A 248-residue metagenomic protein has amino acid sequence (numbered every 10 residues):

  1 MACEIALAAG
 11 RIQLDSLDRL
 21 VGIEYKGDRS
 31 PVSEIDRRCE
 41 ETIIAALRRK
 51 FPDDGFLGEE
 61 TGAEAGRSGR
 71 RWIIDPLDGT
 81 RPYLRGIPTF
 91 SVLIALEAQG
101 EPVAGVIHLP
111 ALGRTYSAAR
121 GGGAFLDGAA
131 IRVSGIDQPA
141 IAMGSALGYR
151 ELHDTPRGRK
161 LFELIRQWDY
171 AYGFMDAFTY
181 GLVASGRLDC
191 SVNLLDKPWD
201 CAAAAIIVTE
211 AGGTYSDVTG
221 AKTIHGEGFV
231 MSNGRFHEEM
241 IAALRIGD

Functional and structural regions predicted by a protein language model:
M1-L77, F236-A242: N-terminal subdomain of lithium-sensitive/metallo-dependent phosphomonoesterases centered on the IMPase/IPPase/PAP
A9, Q13, D36, L47 (+7 more regions): Residue-level signal for inorganic ion chemistry
E24, E64-G66, R85, Q99 (+4 more regions): Solvent-exposed alpha-helices and their adjacent loops that cap or buttress functional pockets in soluble metabolic
R29, L112, T223-H225: Short acidic/glycine-enriched loop/turn segments that link adjacent beta-strands
R37, E41, E60, P76-G79 (+5 more regions): Generic detector of well-ordered alpha-helical packing
G66-F125: DPxDG-like acidic metal-binding loop motif
L126-R132: A structural micro-motif at secondary-structure boundaries
V133-D248: An extended, acidic
